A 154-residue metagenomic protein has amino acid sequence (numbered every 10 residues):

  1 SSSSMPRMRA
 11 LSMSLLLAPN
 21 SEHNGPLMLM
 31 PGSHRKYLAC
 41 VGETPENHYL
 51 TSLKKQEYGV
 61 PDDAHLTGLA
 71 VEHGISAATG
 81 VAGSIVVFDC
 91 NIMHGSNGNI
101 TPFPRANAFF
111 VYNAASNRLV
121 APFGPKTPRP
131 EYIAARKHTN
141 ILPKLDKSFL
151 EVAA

Functional and structural regions predicted by a protein language model:
S1, S14-L15, E72-G74, I92-G95: Glycine-rich, charged/polar anion/phosphate-binding loops that engage phosphate groups from diverse ligands
S1, V60-E72, P104, F123-P128: Short, surface-exposed loop/helix-turn segments at secondary-structure junctions that function as lids/hinges flanking
S1-P6, A77-T79, N97-T101, A121-P122: Short histidine-centered beta-strand/loop micro-motifs that create catalytic or ligand/metal-coordination sites
S3-E22, T79-A82, V87, V111-S116: Short, conserved beta-strand element in jelly-roll/cupin
L11, G25, A106: Change "...and in nucleic-acid phosphodiester-cleaving endonucleases..." to "...and in nucleic-acid processing enzymes
L16-P19, P31, R136: Active-site neighborhoods and metal-handling regions in enzymes and metal-associated proteins
E22-I92: Double-stranded beta-helix
E43-P45, I85-V87, N91-A154: Non-heme Fe(II)/2-oxoglutarate
